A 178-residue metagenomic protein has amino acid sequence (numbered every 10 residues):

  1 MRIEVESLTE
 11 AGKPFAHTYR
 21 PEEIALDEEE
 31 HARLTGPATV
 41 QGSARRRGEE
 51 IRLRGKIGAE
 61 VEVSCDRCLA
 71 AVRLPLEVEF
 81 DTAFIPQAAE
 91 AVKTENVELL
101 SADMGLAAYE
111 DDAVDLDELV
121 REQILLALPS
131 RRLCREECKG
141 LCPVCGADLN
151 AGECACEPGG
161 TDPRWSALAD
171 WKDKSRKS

Functional and structural regions predicted by a protein language model:
M1-S178: Structured interface patches
